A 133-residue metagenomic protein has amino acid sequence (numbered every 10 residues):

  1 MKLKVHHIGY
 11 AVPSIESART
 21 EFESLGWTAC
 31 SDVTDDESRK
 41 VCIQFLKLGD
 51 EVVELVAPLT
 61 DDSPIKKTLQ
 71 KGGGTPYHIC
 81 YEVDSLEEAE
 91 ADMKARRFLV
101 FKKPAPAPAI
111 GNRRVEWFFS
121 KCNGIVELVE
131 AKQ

Functional and structural regions predicted by a protein language model:
M1-R39, S63: Long, hydrophobic N-terminal alpha-helical segment
K4-S14, Q44-K47, K66-E88, D92 (+1 more regions): Vicinal oxygen chelate
E16, V52, D61, S85-E87 (+1 more regions): Residues that cap or initiate secondary-structure elements
T34, C42-G49, V53-E54, E90-Q133: Vicinal oxygen chelate
E54, P64-I65: Short acidic/glycine-rich loop or secondary-structure boundary segments that cap or lie
D62-P64, A107: Serine-centered coil/turn micro-motif
